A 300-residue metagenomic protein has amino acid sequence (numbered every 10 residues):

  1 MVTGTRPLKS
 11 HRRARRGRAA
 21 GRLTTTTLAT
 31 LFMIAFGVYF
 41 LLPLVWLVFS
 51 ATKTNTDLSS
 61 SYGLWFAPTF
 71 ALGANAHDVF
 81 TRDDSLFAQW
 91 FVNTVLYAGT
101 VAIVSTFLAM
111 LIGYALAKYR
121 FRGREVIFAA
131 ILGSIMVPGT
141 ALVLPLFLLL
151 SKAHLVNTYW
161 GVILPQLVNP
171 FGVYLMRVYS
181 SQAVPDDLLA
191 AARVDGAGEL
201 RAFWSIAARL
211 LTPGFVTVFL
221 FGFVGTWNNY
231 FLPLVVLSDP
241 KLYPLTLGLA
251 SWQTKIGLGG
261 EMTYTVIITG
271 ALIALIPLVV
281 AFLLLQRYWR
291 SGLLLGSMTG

Functional and structural regions predicted by a protein language model:
M1-A20: Short, Lys/Arg-rich, polar N-terminal cytosolic tail immediately upstream of the first transmembrane signal-anchor
L23: DHp/HisKA histidine-phosphotransfer helix
T26-G300: A structural signal for multi-pass alpha-helical bundles of membrane permease subunits that mediate small-molecule
